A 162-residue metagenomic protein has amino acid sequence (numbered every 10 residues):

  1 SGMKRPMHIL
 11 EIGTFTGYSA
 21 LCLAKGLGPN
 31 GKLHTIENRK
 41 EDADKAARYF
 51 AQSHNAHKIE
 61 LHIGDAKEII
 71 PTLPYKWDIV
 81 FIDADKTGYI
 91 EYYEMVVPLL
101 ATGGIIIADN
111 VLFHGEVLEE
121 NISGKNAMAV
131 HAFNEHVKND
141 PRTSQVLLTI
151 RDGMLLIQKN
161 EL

Functional and structural regions predicted by a protein language model:
S1-L162: S-adenosylmethionine/decaboxylated-SAM
